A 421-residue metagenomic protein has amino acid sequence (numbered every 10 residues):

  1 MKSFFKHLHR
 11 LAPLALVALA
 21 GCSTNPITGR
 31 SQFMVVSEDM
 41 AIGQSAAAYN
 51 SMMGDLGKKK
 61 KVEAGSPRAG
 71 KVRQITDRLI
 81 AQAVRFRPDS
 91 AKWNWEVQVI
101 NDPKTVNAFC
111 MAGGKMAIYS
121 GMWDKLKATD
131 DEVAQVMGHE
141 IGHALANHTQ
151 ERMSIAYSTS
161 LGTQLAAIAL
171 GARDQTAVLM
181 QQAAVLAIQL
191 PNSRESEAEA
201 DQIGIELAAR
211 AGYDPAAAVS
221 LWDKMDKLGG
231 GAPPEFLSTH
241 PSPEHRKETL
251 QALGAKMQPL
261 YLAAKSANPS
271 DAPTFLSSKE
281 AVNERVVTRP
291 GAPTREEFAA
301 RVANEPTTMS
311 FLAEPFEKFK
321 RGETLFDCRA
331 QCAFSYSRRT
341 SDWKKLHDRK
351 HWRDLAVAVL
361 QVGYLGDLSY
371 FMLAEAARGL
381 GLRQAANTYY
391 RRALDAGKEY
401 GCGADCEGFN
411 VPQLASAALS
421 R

Functional and structural regions predicted by a protein language model:
H9-L14, C22-V302: A Zn2+-metalloprotease active-site environment signal
R301-E314, E323-V362: Alpha-helical segment of the N-proximal tetratricopeptide repeat
W343, D367-Y370, A396-A417: Boundary/linker segments of alpha-helical solenoid repeat arrays
K344, E375-R378: Residue-level recognition of tetratricopeptide repeat
G381-C402: TPR/TPR-like (Sel1-like) alpha-helical repeat modules
